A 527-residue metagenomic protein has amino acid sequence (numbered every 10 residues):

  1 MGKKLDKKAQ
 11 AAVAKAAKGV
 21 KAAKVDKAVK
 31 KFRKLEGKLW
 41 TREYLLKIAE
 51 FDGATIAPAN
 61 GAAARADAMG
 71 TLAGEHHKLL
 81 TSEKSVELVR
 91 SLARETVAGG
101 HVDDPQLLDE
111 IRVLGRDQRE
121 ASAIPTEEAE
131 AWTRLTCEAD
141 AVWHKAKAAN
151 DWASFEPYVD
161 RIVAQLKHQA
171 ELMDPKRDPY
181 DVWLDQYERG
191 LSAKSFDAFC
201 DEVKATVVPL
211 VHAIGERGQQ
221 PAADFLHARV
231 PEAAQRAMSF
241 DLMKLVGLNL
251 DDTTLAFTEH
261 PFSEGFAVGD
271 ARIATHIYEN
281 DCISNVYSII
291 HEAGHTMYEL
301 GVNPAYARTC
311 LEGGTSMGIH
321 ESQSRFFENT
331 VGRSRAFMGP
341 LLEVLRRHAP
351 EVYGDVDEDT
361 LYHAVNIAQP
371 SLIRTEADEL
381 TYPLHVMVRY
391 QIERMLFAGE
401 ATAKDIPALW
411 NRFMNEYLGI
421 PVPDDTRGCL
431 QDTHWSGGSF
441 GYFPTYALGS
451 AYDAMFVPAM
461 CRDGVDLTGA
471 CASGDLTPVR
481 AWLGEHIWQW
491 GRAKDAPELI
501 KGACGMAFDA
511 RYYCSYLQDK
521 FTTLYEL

Functional and structural regions predicted by a protein language model:
G2-D6, V13-K30, K47-E50, N60 (+3 more regions): C-terminal, non-catalytic "cap/extension" segments appended to globular domains
G2-R189, Q518-L527: A well-structured
A64, E128-A131, Y158, F199 (+13 more regions): Secondary-structure capping and boundary motifs in well-ordered enzyme cores
W132-S284: Contiguous, non-catalytic segments that form substrate-binding/exosite surfaces or channel walls
C200, E232-R236, L242, V246-A256 (+3 more regions): All-alpha helical catalytic cores of prenyl diphosphate-utilizing isoprenoid enzymes
L250-D252, A305-T309, R333-E343, A403-K404 (+1 more regions): Acidic/polar loop patches that form or flank catalytic/metal-binding clefts of enzymes that bind anionic ligands
S284-N303, E321-R325: Active-site recognition of the HExxH zinc-binding catalytic motif
G313-G354, E358: Post-HExxH zinc-binding segment in Zn-dependent metallohydrolases
